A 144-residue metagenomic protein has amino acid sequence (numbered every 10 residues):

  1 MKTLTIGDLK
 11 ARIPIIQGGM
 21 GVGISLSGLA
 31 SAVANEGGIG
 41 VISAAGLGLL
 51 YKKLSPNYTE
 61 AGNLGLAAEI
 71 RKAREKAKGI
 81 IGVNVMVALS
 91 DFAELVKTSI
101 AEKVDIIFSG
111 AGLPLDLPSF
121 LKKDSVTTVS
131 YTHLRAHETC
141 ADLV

Functional and structural regions predicted by a protein language model:
M1-V104, L113-L115: N-terminal capping/small domains of soluble enzymes
P14, G19, T127, A136-E138: Proline-centered helix-kink/hinge sites
G40-S43, F108, V126-Y131: Short hydrophobic/aromatic-enriched beta-strand-loop microsegments
E60-G62, T127, L143: Short alpha-helix boundary/capping motifs
G65-A68, T128-L134: A general structural signal for short secondary-structure boundary/capping elements
K78-V83, L121-S130: Short beta-strand/loop segments at the ligand-binding rim of alpha/beta enzyme cores
S109-D124: Active-site-adjacent beta->alpha loops and helix N-cap segments on the catalytic face of soluble alpha/beta enzymes
H133-A136, C140-V144: Single conserved hydrophobic/aromatic residue that forms the stacking wall/gate of nucleotide- or nucleobase-binding
